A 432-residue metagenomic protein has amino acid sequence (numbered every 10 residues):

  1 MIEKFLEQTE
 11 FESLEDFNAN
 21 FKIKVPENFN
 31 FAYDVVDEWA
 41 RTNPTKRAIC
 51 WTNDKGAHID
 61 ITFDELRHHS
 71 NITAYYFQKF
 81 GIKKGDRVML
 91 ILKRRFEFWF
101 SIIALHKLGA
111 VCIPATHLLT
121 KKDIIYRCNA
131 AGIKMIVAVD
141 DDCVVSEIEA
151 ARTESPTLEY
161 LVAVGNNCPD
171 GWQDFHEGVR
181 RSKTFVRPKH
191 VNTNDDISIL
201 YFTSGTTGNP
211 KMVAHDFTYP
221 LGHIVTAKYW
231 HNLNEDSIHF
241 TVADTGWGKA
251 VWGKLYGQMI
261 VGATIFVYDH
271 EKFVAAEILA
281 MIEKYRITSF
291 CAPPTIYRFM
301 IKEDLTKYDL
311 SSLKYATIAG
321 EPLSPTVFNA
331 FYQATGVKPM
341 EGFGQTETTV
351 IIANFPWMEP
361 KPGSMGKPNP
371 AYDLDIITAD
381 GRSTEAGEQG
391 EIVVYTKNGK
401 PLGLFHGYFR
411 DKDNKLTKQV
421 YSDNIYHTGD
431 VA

Functional and structural regions predicted by a protein language model:
P44-R47, A163-D170, R180-F202, N209 (+2 more regions): Conserved pre-ATP/AMP-binding loop-to-beta segment of ANL
T45, I49-I103, T120-I125, H176-E177 (+1 more regions): Conserved AMP-binding/adenylate-forming core of the ANL superfamily
I59-D64, H190, S198-G222: Conserved AMP-binding A3 loop
I103, K107-R180: Structural core segment of the AMP-binding/adenylate-forming
L221-I238, T245-T288, E303: Conserved AMP-binding/adenylation subdomain of ANL enzymes
I260-A263, I287-A292, I301-K361, D373 (+1 more regions): Gly/Ser/Thr-rich phosphate-binding loop
D375-K397: Conserved beta-loop-beta connector loops within the AMP-binding
V394-A432: Conserved ATP-binding/catalytic segment of the ANL
